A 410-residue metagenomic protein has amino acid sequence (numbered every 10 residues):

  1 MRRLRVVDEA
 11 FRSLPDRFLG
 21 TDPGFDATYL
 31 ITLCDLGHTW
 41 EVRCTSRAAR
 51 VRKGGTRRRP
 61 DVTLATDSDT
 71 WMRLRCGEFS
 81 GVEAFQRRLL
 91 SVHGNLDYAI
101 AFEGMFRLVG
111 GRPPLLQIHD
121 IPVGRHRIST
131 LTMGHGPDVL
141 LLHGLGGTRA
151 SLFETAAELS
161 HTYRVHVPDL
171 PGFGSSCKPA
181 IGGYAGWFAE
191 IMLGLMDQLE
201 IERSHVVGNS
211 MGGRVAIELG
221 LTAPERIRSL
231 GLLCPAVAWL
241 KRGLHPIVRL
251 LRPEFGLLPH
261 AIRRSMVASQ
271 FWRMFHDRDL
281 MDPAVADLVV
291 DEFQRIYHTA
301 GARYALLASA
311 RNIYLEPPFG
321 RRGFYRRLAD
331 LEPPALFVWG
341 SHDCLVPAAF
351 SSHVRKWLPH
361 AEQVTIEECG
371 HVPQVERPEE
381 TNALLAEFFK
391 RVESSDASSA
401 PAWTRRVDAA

Functional and structural regions predicted by a protein language model:
M1-I118: Feature captures hydrophobic
S129-S175: Conserved HGGG/HGGXW glycine-rich cap/lid loop of the alpha/beta-hydrolase fold
H166-M211, A383: Active-site loop/oxyanion-hole signature of alpha/beta-hydrolase fold enzymes
L221, L230-A261: Flexible "cap/lid" loop of the alpha/beta hydrolase fold
I262-R327: Conserved alpha/beta-hydrolase catalytic His-Asp/Glu region
P318, H342-V346: Acidic catalytic loop of the alpha/beta-hydrolase fold
L331, F337-W339: Short beta-strand/loop motif that positions the catalytic acidic residue of the alpha/beta-hydrolase fold
H360-A410: Catalytic active-site module of serine/aspartate enzymes centered on a nucleophile-bearing elbow/loop
